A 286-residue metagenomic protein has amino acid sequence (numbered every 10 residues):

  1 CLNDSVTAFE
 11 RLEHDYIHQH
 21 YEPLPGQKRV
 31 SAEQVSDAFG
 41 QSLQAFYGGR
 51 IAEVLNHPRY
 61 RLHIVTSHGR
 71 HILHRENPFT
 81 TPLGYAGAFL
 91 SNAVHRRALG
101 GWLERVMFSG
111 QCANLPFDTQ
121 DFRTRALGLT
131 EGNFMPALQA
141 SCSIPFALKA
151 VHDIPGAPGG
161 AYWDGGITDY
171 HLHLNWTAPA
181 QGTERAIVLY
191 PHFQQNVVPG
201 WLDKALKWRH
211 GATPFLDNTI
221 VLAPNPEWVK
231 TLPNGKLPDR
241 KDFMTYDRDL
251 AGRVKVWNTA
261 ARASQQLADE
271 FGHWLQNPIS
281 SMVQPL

Functional and structural regions predicted by a protein language model:
L2-L286: Patatin-like phospholipase
